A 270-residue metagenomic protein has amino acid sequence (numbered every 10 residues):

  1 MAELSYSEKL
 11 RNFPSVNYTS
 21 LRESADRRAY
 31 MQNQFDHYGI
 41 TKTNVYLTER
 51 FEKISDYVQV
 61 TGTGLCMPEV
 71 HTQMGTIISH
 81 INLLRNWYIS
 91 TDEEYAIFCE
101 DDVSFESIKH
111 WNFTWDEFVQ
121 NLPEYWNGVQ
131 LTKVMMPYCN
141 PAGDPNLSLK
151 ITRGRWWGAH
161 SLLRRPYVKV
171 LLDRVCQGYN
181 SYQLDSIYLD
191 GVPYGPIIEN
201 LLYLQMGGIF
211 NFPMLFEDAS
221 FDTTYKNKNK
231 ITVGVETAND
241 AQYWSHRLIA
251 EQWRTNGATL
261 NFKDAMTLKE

Functional and structural regions predicted by a protein language model:
M1-C99, V103-E270: An acidic/histidine-cluster motif and surrounding catalytic segment that typifies divalent-metal-assisted enzyme active
